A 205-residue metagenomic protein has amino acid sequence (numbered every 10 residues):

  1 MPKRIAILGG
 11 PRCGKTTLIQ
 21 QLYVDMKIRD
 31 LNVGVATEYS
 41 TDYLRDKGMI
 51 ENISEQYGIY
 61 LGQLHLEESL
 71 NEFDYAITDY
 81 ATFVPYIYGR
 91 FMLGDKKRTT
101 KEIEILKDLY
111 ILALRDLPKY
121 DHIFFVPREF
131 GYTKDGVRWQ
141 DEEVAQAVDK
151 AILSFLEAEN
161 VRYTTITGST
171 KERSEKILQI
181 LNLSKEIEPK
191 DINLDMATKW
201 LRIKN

Functional and structural regions predicted by a protein language model:
M1-R4: Pre-Walker A (Motif I) flank of P-loop NTPase domains
I7: Hydrophobic anchor at the beta1->P-loop junction of P-loop NTPases
R12: Walker A (P-loop) phosphate-binding loop of P-loop NTPases
K15: Conserved lysine of the Walker
L18: Hydrophobic positions on the alpha1 helix immediately C-terminal to the Walker A/P-loop
Y23-H65: Conserved substrate/cofactor phosphate-moiety recognition/catalytic segment in nucleotide-dependent phosphotransferases
G48-K97: Conserved nucleotide-sensing/catalytic segment adjacent to the nucleotide-binding pocket in NTP-handling enzymes
M92-K171, K176, M196: A glycine- and Lys/Arg-enriched "phosphate-lid" helix/loop adjacent to the NTP-binding pocket of small-molecule kinases
